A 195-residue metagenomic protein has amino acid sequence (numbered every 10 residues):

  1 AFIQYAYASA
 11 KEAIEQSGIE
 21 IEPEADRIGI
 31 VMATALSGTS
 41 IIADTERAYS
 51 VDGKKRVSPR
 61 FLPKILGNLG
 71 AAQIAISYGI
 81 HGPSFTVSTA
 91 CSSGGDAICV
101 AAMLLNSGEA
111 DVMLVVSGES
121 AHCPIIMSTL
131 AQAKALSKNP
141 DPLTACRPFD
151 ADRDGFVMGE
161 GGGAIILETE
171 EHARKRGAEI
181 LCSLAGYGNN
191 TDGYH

Functional and structural regions predicted by a protein language model:
A1-T89, G118-M127: Conserved beta-ketoacyl condensing-enzyme motif
F2, C91-S93, G188: Catalytic nucleophile serine of serine hydrolases, specifically the conserved "nucleophile elbow" pentapeptide
A6-I19, G70, A75-Y78, P83-G118 (+1 more regions): Active-site-proximal alpha-helical scaffold in enzymes
I19, L130, P148-D150: Short clusters of hydrophobic/aromatic residues that line enzyme substrate/ligand-binding pockets
R27-V31, D111-V115, C146, L181: Short glycine-aspartate micro-motif
S37-D44, S120-C146, A164, G188-H195: Active-site-adjacent elements of ketosynthase-type condensing enzymes
D141-H195: Condensing-enzyme catalytic core mediating Claisen C-C bond formation in acyl metabolism
